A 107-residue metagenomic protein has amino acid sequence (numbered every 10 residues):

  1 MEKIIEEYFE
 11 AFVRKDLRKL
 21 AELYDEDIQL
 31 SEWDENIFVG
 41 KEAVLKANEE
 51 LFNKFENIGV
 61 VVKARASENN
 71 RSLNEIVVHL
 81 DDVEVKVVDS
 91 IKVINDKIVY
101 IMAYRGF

Functional and structural regions predicted by a protein language model:
M1, Y24, I28-S31, R71-S72: General secondary-structure edge motif
M1-I4, F107: Absolute protein N-terminus
I4, R14-D27: Short, well-ordered alpha-helical segments enriched in acidic and aromatic residues
E7, K19, A43-K46: Alpha-helical elements of Rossmann-like donor-binding domains used by nucleotide-donor carbohydrate transfer enzymes
S31, L45-F107: A beta-strand edge to alpha-helix "cap/lid" segment located at domain peripheries
D34-I37: Short histidine/acidic/glycine/proline-rich micro-motifs that form metal- and phosphate-coordinating active-site loops
G40: Short, conserved phosphate/pyrophosphate- and ester-handling motifs at nucleotide-, phospho-/glycolipid
